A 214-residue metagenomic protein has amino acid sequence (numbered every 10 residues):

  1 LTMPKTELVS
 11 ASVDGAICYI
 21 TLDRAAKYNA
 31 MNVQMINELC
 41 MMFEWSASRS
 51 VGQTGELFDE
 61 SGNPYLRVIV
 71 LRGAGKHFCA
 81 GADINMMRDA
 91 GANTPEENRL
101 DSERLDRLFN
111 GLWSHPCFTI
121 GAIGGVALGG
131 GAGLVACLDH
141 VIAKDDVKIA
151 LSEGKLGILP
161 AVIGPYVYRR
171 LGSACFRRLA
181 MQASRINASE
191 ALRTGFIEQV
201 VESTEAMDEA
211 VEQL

Functional and structural regions predicted by a protein language model:
L1-A74, N110: Conserved CoA-thioester-binding segment of acyl-CoA-metabolizing enzymes
V9, Y28, N32, W45 (+5 more regions): Domain-wide signal for the mature, well-folded portions of proteins, strongly enriched in nucleus-encoded organellar
I20, L71, D83, L134-A136 (+1 more regions): Hydrophobic/aromatic residues within transmembrane alpha-helices of multi-pass small-molecule transporters
A25-Y28, K76, G81-I84, D146-K148: A short, glycine- and basic residue-enriched loop/turn that sits immediately adjacent to a domain's principal
Q34-E38, R104, A210: Charged catalytic carboxylate motif
F58-Y65, G73-L108, A127: Glycine- (often His-adjacent) and acidic-residue-rich active-site loop that binds/positions the CoA thioester
N110-L214: Crotonase-fold acyl-CoA enzyme core
